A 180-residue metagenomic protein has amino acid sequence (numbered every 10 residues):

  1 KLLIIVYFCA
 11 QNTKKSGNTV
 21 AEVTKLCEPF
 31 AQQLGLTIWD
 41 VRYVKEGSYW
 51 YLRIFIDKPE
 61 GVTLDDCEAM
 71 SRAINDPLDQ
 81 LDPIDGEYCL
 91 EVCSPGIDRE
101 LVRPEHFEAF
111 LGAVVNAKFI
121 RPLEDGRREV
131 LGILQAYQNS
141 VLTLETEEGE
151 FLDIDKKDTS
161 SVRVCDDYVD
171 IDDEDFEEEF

Functional and structural regions predicted by a protein language model:
K1-F180: Short Lys/Arg-rich amphipathic alpha-helical segments
